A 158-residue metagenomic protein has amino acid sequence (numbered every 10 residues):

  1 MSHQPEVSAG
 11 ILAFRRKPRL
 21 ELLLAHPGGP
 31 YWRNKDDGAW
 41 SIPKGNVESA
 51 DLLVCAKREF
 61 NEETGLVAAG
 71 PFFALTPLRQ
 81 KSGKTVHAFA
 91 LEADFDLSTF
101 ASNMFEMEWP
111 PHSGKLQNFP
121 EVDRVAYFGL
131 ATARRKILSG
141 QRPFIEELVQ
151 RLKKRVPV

Functional and structural regions predicted by a protein language model:
M1-I42, F89: N-terminal strand-loop-strand
H3, W32, L78, L116-N118: Short secondary-structure boundary/capping segments
E6, P77-G114, A126, L148-V149 (+1 more regions): Active-site-adjacent beta-strand/loop module that shapes the phosphate/pyrophosphate-binding cleft
K17-L20, G29-W32, E48, S82 (+1 more regions): Short, charged/polar surface micro-motifs in flexible loops or helix N-caps
S41, G83, N118-E121: Short glycine-enriched loop/turn motifs at secondary-structure junctions
S41-L75, G129: The catalytic Nudix box helix
K115-R134: Alpha-helix-centered segments that form part of catalytic cores
L130-V158: Charged phosphate-binding loop/patch that engages nucleotide di/tri-phosphates or the phosphate backbone of nucleic
